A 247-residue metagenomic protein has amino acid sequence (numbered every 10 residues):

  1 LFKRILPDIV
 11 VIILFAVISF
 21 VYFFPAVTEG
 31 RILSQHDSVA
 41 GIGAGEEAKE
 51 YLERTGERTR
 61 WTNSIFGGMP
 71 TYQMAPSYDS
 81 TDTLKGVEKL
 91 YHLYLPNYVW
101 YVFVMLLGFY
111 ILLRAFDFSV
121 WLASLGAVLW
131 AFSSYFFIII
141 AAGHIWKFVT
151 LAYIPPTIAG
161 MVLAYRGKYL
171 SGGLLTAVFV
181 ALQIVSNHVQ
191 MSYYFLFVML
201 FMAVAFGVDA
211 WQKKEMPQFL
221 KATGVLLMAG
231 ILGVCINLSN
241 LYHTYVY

Functional and structural regions predicted by a protein language model:
L1-F23, A210, L220-G230: Start-transfer (signal-anchor) and selected internal transmembrane alpha helices of multi-pass inner/ER membrane
L6-V10, E88-N97, F118-G126, G172: Membrane-interface starts of transmembrane alpha-helices
S19-L112, F116, V128-P155: Membrane-interface coil-to-helix junctions
G56, R166-G167, P217: Membrane-interface extramembranous regions at the lipid-water interface
F66, M74, Q190, V246-Y247: Short capping/connector residues at structural and topological boundaries
G108-A115, W121-A210, A222-Y245: Membrane-embedded helix bundles of polyisoprenyl
Q212-M216: Short helix-coil transition/hinge motifs at the ends and kinks of transmembrane helices, capturing the brief
